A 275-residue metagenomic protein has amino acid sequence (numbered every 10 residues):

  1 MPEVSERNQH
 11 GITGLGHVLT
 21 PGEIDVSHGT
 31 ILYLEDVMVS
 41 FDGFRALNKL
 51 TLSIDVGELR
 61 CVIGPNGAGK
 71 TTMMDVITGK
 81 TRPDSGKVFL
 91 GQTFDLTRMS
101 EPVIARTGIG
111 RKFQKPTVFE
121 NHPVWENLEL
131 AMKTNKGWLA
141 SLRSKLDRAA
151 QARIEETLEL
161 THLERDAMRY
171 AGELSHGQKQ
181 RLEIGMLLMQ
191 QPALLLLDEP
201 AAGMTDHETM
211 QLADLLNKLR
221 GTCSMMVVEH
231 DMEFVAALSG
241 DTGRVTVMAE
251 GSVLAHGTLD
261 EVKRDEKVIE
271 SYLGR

Functional and structural regions predicted by a protein language model:
G22, S141-D166, D214, S224: Conserved ABC ATPase "signature" region
I63-P65: The feature captures the beta-strand-to-loop junction immediately N-terminal to the Walker
T78: Helix-to-loop junction immediately C-terminal to a conserved catalytic motif
K87-R106, L146: ABC ATPase NBD Q-loop/coupling interface
Y170-L174: Conserved ABC ATPase signature
L195-E199: Catalytic Walker B motif of ABC-type/P-loop ATPase nucleotide-binding domains
